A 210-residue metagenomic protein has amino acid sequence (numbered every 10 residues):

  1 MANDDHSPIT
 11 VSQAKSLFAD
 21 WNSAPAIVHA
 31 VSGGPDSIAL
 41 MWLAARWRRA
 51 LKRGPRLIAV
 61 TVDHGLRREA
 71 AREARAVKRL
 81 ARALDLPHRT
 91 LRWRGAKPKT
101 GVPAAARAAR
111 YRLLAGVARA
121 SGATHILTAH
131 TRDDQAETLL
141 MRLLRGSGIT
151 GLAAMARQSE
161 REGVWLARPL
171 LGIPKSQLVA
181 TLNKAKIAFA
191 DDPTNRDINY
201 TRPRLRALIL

Functional and structural regions predicted by a protein language model:
A2-L208: Core alpha/beta nucleotide-donor-binding catalytic domains of modification enzymes
